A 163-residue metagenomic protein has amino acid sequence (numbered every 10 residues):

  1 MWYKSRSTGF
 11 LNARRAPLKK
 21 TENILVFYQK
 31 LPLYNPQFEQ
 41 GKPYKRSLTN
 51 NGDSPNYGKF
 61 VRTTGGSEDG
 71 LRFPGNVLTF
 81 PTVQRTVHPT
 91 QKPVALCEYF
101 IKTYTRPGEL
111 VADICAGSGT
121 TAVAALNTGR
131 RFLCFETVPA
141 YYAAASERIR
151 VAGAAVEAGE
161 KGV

Functional and structural regions predicted by a protein language model:
M1-A144: Core catalytic lobe of class I
E147-V163: S-adenosyl-L-methionine
